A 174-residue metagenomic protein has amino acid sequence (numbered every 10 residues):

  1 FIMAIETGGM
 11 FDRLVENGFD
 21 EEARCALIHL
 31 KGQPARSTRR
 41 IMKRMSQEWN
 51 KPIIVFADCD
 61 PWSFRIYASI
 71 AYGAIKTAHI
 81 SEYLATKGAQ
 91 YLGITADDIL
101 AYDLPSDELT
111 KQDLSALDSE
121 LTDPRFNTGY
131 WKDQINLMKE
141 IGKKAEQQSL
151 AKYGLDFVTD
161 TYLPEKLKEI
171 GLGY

Functional and structural regions predicted by a protein language model:
F1: The feature marks a conserved, polyanion-engaging helical scaffold used by nucleic-acid processing enzymes and innate
A4-I5, A57: Short beta-strand scaffold positions
I5-K51: Acidic, glycine-rich catalytic loops of TOPRIM or P-loop NTPase phosphate-binding modules used across DNA replication
R39-Y174: TOPRIM fold recognition
